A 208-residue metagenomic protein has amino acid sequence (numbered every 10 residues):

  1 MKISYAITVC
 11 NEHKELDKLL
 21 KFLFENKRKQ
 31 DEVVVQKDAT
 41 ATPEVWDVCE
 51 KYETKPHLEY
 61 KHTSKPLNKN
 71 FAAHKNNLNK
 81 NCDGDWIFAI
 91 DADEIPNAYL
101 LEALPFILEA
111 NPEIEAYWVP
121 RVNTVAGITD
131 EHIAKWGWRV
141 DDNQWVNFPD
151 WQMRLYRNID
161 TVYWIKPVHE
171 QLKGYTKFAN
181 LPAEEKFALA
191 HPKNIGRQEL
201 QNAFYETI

Functional and structural regions predicted by a protein language model:
M1-E25: N-proximal low-complexity "stem/linker" segments adjacent to membrane-targeting elements
K18-F22, D47-V48, N77, E102-F106: A short acidic, amphipathic alpha-helical/loop segment
K21-S64: Acidic donor-binding segment of Leloir-type glycosyltransferases
E25, K80-N81: Solvent-exposed polar/charged
D38, I90-D91, Y99: Active-site acidic Asp-centered loop
F71-N79, I95-I208: Catalytic-site signature of metal-activated, phosphate-bearing donor transferases, centered on the GT-A/GT-A-like
G84-I95: Short beta-strand-to-loop acidic/aromatic patch adjacent to the donor-nucleotide binding site
